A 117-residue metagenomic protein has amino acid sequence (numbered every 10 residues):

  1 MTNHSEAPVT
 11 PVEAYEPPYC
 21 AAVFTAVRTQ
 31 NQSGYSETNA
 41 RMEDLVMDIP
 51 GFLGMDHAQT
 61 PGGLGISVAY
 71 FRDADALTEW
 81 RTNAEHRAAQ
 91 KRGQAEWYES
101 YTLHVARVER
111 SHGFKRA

Functional and structural regions predicted by a protein language model:
M1-G65, A74-T82, Y98-A117: Short S/T/G/P-rich N-terminal loop/turn motif that feeds into the first structured element of a domain
Q94-E96: Acidic/histidine-enriched, beta-strand-rich ligand/metal-binding domains
